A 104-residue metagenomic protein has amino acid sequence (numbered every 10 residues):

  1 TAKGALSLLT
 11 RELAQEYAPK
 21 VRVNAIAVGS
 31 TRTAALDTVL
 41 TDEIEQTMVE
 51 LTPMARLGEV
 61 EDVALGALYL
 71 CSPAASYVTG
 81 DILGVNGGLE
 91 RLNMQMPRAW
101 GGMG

Functional and structural regions predicted by a protein language model:
A2, T10: Active-site helix of classical SDR
S7, A25, Q46-V78, V85-G87: C-terminal helical subdomain
A14-P19, S76: Alpha-helical segment proximal to the catalytic Tyr-Lys
E16, A34, E90: Active-site beta-alpha loop architecture of Rossmann-like, nucleotide-cofactor-dependent enzymes
P19-G29: Conserved beta-loop-beta element that borders a ligand/cofactor-binding pocket
A27-T38: Short, flexible catalytic-loop segment of classical short-chain dehydrogenase/reductase
T38-T52, G101-G104: A short C-terminal helix-loop "cap" of Rossmann-like NAD(P)-dependent dehydrogenase/epimerase domains
L68, T79-G104: Short C-terminal tail/terminal secondary-structure segment of NAD(P)H-dependent dehydrogenase/reductase domains
